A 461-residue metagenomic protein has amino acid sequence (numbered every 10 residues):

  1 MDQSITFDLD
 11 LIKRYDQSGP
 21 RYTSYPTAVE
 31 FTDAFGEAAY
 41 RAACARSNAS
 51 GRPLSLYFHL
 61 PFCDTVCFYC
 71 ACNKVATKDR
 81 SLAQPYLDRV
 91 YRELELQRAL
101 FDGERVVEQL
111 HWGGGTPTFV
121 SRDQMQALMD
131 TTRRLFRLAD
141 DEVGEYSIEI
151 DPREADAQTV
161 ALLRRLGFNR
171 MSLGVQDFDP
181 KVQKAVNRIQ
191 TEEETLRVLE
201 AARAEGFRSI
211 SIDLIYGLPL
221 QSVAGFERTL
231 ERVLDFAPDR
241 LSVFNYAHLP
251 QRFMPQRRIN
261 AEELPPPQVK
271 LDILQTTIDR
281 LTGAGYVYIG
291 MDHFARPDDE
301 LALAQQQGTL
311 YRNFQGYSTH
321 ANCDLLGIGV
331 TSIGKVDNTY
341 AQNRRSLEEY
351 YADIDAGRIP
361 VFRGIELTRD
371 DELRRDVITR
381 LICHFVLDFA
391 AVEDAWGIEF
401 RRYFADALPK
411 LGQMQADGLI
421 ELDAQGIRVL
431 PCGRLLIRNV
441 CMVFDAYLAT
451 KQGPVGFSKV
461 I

Functional and structural regions predicted by a protein language model:
M1-L54: Flexible, acidic/Gly-rich N-terminal and inter-domain linker regions that tether and position cofactor-handling modules
R46, P53, A76-L100, V106-R401 (+2 more regions): C-terminal scaffold of the Radical SAM
F58-K74: Local cysteine-cluster metal-coordination motifs and their immediate loop/turn environment, predominantly Fe-S cluster
V182, Q306, R428-F444: Short, cationic-aromatic polyanion-contact patches
V392, P409-D417: Basic amphipathic alpha-helical segments that dock to polyanions
F404-A405: Amphipathic alpha-helical substructures
Q415-Q425: A short, conserved structural fragment
R434-I461: Short, amphipathic alpha-helical interaction segments positioned at domain boundaries
